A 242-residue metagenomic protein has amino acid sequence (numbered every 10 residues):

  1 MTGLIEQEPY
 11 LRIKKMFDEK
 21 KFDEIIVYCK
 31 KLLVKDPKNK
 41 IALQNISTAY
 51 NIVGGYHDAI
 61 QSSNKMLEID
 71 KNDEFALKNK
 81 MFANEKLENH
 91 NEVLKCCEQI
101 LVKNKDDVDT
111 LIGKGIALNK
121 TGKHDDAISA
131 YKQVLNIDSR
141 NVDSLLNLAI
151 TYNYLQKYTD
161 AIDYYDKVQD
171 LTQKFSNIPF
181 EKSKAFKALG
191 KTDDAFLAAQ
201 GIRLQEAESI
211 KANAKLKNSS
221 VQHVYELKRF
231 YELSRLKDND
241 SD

Functional and structural regions predicted by a protein language model:
D18-E19, I52-V53, K86, K120-T121 (+2 more regions): Register position in tetratricopeptide repeats
K31-V34, K65-E68, E98-V102, K132-N136 (+2 more regions): Conserved structural position within tetratricopeptide repeats
V168-S176, F180-K211: TPR/TPR-like (Sel1-like) alpha-helical repeat modules
